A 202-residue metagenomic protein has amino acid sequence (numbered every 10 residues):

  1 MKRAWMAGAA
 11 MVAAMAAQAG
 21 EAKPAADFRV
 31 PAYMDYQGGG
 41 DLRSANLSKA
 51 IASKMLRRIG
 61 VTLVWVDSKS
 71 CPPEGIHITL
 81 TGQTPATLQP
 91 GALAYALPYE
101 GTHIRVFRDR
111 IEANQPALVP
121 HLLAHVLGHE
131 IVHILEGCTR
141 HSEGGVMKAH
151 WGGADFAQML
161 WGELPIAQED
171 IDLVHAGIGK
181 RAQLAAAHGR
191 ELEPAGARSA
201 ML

Functional and structural regions predicted by a protein language model:
M1-A4: Positively charged n-region of N-terminal signal peptides that target proteins for export
A7-A16: Bacterial N-terminal signal peptides
A19-D27, I51: Short hydrophobic alpha-helices and adjacent helix-cap/hinge residues
G20-K23, Y33-G40, A96-A117, H121-L122 (+1 more regions): Metalloprotease/metallohydrolase-associated module, dominated by Zn2+-dependent proteases
P24-M34, E74-H77: Hydrophobic beta-strand segments of well-ordered beta-sheets in folded domains
F28, V61, E143: Residue-level signal for beta-strand positions within conserved beta-sheet cores that form or flank
L42-I134, T139-R140: Metzincin-family zinc-dependent endopeptidase catalytic domain
